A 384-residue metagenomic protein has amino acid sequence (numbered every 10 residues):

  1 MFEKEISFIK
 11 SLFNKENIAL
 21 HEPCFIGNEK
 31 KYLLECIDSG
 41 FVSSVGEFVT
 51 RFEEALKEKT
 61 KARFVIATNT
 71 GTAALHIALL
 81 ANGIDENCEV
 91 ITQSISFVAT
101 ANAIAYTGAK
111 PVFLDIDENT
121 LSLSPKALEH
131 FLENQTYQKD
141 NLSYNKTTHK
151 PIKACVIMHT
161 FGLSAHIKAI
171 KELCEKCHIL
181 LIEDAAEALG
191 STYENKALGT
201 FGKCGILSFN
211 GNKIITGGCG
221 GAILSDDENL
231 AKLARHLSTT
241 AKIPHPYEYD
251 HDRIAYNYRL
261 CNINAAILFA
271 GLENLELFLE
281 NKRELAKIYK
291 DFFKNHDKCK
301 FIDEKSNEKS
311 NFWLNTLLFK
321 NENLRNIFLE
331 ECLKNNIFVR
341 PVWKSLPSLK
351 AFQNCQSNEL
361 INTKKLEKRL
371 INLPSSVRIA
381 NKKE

Functional and structural regions predicted by a protein language model:
M1-V42, P374: N-terminal "arm"/small-domain region of PLP-dependent enzymes with the aminotransferase-like
F8, T50-E54, A62-R63, K126 (+6 more regions): PLP-dependent aminotransferase class I/II
V42-E89, A103-Y106, F113-D115, Y137-T147 (+1 more regions): Phosphate-binding glycine-rich loop
A78-L132, N145, V156, E331: Conserved PLP-anchoring active-site segment centered on the Schiff-base-forming lysine
T107, K176-C177, H296, N335: Helix C-cap/helix->beta junction micro-motif
N119-G217, I223-L224, N229: Active-site phosphate-binding strand-loop segment of PLP-dependent enzymes
